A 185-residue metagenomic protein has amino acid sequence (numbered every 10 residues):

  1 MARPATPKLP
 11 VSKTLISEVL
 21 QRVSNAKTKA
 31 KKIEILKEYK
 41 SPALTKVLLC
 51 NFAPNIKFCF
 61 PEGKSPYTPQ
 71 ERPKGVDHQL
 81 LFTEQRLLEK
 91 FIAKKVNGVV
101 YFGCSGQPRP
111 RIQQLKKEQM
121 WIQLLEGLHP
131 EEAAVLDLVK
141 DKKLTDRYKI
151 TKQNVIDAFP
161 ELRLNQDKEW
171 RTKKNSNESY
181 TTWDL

Functional and structural regions predicted by a protein language model:
M1-L185: N-terminal nucleic-acid-engaging modules of covalent nucleotidyltransferase systems
